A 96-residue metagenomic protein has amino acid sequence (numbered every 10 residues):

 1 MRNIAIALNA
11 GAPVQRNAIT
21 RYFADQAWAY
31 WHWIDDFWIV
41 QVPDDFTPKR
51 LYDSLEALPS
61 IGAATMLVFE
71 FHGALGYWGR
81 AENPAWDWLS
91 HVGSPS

Functional and structural regions predicted by a protein language model:
M1-N9: Short glycine-/aliphatic-rich beta-strand segments at the starts of folded cytosolic domains
L8-D25: Short amphipathic alpha-helix segments
A18-F23, D53-A57, A81-W86: Short, aromatic/basic amphipathic alpha-helical patches
Q26-G79: Short, intrinsically disordered low-complexity segments
G76-S96: Charged phosphate-binding loop/patch that engages nucleotide di/tri-phosphates or the phosphate backbone of nucleic
